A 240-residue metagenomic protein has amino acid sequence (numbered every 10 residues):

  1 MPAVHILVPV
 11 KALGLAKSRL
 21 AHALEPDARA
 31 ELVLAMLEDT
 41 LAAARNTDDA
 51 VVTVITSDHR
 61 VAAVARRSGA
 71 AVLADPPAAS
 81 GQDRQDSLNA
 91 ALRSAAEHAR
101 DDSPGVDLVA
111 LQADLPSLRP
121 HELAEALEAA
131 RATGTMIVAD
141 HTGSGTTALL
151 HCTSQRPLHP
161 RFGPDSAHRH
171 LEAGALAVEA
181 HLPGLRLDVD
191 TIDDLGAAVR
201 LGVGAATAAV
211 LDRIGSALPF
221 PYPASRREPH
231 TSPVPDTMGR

Functional and structural regions predicted by a protein language model:
M1-L20: N-terminal nucleotide-binding beta1-loop-alpha1 segment
V33-D49: A short, N-terminal amphipathic alpha-helix
D48-V72: Acidic donor-binding segment of Leloir-type glycosyltransferases
V64-D107, S166: Short phosphate-binding loop-to-helix
Q112-P116: The conserved acidic donor/metal-binding loop of glycosyltransferases
S117-G143: Conserved donor-nucleotide/metal-binding helix-loop-beta segment in metal-dependent transferases, i.e., the alpha-helix
A148-A175: Short, glycine-/small-residue-rich phosphate/pyrophosphate-handling segment
D165, R169-R240: Conserved alpha/beta core of the MobA/IspD/sugar-nucleotide pyrophosphorylase nucleotidyltransferase superfamily
